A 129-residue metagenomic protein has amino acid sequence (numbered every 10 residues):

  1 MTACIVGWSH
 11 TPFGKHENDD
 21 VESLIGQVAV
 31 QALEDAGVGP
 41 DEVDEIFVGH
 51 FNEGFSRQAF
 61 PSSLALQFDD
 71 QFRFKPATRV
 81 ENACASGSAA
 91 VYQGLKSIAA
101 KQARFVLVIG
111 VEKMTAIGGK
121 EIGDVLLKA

Functional and structural regions predicted by a protein language model:
M1-E22, Q31: Condensing-enzyme catalytic core mediating Claisen C-C bond formation in acyl metabolism
C4, H16, H50-F105, I109 (+2 more regions): Conserved catalytic cysteine-centered active-site region of acyl-thioester-dependent Claisen-condensing enzymes
W8-S9, I46-F51: Acidic/polar N-terminal loop/beta-strand segments that form early-domain functional surfaces
E22-G37, P61-S62, A90: Short, well-ordered amphipathic alpha-helical segments that serve as non-catalytic structural scaffolds within diverse
G37-P40, A100: Alpha-helix termination/capping residues and helix-transition junctions
G39-E45, K75-P76: Short acidic capping loops at alpha-helix termini that bridge into adjacent secondary structure
